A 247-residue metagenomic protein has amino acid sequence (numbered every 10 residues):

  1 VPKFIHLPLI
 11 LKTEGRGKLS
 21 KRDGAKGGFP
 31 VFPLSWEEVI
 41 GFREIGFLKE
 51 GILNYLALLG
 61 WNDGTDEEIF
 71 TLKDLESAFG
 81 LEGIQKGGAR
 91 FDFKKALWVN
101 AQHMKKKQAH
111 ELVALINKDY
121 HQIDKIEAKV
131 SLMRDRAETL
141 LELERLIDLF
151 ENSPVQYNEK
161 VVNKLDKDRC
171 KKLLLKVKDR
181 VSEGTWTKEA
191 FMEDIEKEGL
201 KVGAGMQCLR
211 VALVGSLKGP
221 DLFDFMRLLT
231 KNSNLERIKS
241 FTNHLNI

Functional and structural regions predicted by a protein language model:
V1-H103, Q207-L213, L217, S240-F241: Alpha-helical recognition segments enriched in aromatics with Gly/Pro capping that present substrate-recognition
F4-P8, D66-T71, G87-D92, H110-V113 (+4 more regions): Short coil/turn segments at secondary-structure boundaries
T13-G15, E76-I84, I123, Y157-K164 (+2 more regions): Short, mixed-charge aromatic SLiMs
K49, I69-L72, F93, A109-V113 (+9 more regions): Alpha-helix initiation and N-capping motif
W61-T65, I84-Q85, K105-A109, K125 (+6 more regions): Intrinsically disordered or highly flexible coil/loop and linker segments, enriched in small and charged/polar residues
K106-E198: Small-residue-rich helix-loop
S182-N246: Charged substrate- and nucleic-acid-binding regions of tRNA-handling and nucleotidyl-transfer enzymes, centered on
